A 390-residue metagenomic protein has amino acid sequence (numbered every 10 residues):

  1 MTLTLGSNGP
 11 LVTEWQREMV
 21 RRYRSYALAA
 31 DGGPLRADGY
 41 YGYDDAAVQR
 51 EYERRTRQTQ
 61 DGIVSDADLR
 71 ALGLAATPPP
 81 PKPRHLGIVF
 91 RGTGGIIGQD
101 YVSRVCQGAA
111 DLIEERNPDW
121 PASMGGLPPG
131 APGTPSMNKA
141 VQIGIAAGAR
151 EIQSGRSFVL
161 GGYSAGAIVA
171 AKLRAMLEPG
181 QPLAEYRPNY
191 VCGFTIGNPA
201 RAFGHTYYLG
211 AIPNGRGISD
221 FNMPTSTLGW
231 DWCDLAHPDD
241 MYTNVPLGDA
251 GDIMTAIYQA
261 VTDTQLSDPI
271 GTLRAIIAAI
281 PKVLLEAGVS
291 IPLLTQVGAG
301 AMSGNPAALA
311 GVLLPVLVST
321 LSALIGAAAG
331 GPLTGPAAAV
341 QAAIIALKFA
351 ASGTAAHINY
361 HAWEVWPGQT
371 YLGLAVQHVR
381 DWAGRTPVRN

Functional and structural regions predicted by a protein language model:
T2-T13, R17-L72: Short acidic, glycine/serine/threonine-rich helix-capping segments at coil-helix boundaries
L5-V12, D38, G42, A46 (+8 more regions): Solvent-exposed, acidic/flexible segments
V12, Q16, A46, L69 (+4 more regions): Extracytoplasmic/secreted envelope proteins and their assembly/folding machinery, especially bacterial periplasmic
Y23, A76, L173-Q181: Active-site catalytic pocket residues across diverse enzymes, especially alpha/beta-hydrolases
L72-K82: Intrinsically disordered, low-complexity Ser/Thr-rich linker and spacer segments in cell-wall-related proteins
P81-E151, M176-N390: Surface cap/lid and interfacial helix-loop subdomains adjacent to catalytic sites that gate substrate access
Q153-Y163: Alpha/beta-hydrolase fold nucleophile elbow
G161-A171, A175: Gly/Ala-rich beta-loop-alpha elbow adjacent to hydrolase catalytic centers
